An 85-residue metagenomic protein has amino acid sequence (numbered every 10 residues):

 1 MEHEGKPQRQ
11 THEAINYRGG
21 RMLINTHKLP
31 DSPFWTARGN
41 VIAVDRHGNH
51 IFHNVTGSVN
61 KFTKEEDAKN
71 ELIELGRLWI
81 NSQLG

Functional and structural regions predicted by a protein language model:
M1-N25: Negatively charged, low-complexity tracts enriched in Asp/Glu with abundant Ser/Thr
G20, A37-G39, G76: Small side chains
H27-T56: A short, structured beta-strand/loop element
G48-N49, F62-T63, L75: Central antiparallel beta-sheet cores of small beta-barrel/beta-sandwich binding domains
H53-D67: A short, exposed loop/beta-hairpin motif centered on an aromatic-Gly-Thr core
N70: Structured alpha-helical
E74-G85: Short arginine-rich
